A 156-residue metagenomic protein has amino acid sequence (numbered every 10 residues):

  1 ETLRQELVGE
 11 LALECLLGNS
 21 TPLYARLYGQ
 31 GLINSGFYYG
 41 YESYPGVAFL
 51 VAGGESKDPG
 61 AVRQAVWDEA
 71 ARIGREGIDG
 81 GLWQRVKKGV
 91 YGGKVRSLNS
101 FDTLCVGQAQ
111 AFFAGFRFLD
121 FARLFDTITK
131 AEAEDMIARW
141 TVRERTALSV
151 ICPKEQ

Functional and structural regions predicted by a protein language model:
E1-P22, R26: His/Glu-based metal-binding/catalytic segments typifying zinc-dependent metallopeptidases
G9-L13, Y24, W67, K130 (+2 more regions): Generic solvent-exposed, charged/amphipathic alpha-helical segments that serve as macromolecular interface scaffolds
C15, G93-S97, W140: Histidine kinase transmitter module recognition
C15-N19, I128, R143: Residue-level signal for short amphipathic helical patches enriched in basic/charged and nearby hydrophobic residues
Y24-R75, G80-I128, R145-C152: M16 family metallopeptidases and their MPP-like homologs
K130, D135-Q156: Proteolytic maturation boundary segments
